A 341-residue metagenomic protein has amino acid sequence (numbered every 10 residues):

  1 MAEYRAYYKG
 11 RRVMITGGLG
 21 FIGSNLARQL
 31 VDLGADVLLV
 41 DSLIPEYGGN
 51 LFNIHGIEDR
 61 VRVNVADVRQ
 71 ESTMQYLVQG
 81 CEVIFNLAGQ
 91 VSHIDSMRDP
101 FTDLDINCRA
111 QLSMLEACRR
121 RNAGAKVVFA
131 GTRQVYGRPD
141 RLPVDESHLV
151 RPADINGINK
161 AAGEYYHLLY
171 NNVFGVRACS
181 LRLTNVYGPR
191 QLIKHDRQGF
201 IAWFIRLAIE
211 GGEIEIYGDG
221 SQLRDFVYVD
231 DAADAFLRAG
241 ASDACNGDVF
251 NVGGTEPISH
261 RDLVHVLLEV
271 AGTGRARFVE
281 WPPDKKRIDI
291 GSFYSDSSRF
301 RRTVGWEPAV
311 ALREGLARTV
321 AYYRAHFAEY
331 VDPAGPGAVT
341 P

Functional and structural regions predicted by a protein language model:
M1-V186, R318, Y322-H326, D332-P341: N-terminal Rossmann-like NAD(P)+-binding domain of SDR-like oxidoreductases, especially those catalyzing
L26, D32, A66, A208-P341: C-terminal substrate-binding subdomain of Rossmann-fold SDR/epimerase-dehydratase oxidoreductases
S42-L51, A117-V127, P189-Q198, G272 (+1 more regions): Short, charged helix-to-loop "capping" segments that act as catalytic/coupling loops
S96, S147-H148, V176-I193, W203-V227 (+2 more regions): A conserved pocket-lining segment of Rossmann-fold NAD(P)-dependent short-chain dehydrogenase/reductase
R98-D99, R141, I155, Q191-D196 (+1 more regions): Short, solvent-exposed loop/turn segments at secondary-structure boundaries
I155, G163, R197, H260 (+1 more regions): Conserved donor sugar-nucleotide recognition element shared by glycan-biosynthetic enzymes
A162, Y166, Y170, F200 (+3 more regions): Hydrophobic alpha-helix immediately C-terminal to the catalytic Tyr-X-X-X-Lys motif of short-chain
